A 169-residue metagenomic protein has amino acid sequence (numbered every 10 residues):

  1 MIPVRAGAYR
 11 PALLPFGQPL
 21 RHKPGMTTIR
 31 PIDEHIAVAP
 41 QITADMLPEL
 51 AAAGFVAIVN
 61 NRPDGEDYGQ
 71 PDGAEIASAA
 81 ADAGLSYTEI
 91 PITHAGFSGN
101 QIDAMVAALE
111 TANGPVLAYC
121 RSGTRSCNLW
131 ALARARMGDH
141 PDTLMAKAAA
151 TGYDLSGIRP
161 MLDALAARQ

Functional and structural regions predicted by a protein language model:
I2-Q18: Positively charged N-terminal leader segments that act as targeting/secretion signals
R21-V116, N128-Q169: Cys-dependent protein tyrosine phosphatase-like superfamily
C120: Short cysteine clusters
G123: Substrate/cofactor-recognition hotspot
